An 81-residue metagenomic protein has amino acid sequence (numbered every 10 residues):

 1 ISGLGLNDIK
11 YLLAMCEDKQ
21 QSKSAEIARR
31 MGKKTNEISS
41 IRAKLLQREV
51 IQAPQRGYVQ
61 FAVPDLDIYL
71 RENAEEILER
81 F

Functional and structural regions predicted by a protein language model:
I1-T35: Winged-helix-like regulatory helical subdomains adjacent to P-loop NTPase cores
M31-R48, A53-R56: Short amphipathic alpha-helical interaction segments
P54-Q60, P64-D65: Short, Lys/Arg-rich nucleic-acid/phosphate-binding segment
P64-F81: Short, amphipathic alpha-helical interaction segments positioned at domain boundaries
